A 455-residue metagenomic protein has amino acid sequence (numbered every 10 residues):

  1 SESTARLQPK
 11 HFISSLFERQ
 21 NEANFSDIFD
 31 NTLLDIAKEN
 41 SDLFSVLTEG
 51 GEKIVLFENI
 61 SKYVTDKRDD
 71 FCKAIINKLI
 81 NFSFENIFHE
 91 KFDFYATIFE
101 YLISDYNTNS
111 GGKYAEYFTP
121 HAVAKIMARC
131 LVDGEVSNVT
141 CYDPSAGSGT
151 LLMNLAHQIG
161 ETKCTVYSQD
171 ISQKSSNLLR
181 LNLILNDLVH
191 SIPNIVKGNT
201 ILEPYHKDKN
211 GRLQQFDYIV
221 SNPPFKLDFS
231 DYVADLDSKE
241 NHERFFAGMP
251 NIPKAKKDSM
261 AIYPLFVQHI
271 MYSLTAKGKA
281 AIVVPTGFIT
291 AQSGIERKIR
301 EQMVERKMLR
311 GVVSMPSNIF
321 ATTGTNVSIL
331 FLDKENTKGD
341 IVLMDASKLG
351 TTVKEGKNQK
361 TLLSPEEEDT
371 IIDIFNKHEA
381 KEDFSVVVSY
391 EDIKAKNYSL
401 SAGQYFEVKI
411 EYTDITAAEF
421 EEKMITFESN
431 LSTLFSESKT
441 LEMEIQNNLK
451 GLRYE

Functional and structural regions predicted by a protein language model:
S1-I126, C130-L131, S191, I195-T200 (+3 more regions): Non-catalytic, mostly N-terminal accessory regions of nucleic-acid modification and defense proteins
F29-L33, L179, L330: Hydrophobic alpha-helical packing residues
D70-A74, K113-E116, S168, A255-S259 (+1 more regions): Alpha-helix N-cap/helix-initiation motif
Y101, C130-S137, S273-A276: Membrane-interface junctions
N107-S110, E161-C164, G339, T352-V353: Short small-residue beta-strand/loop micro-motif enriched in glycine and branched aliphatics
K113-S221, K226-K239, V284-G287, I295-I299 (+1 more regions): Conserved S-adenosyl-L-methionine
L213-E455: A conserved structural/catalytic subdomain of Rossmann-like adenosyl-cofactor enzymes
